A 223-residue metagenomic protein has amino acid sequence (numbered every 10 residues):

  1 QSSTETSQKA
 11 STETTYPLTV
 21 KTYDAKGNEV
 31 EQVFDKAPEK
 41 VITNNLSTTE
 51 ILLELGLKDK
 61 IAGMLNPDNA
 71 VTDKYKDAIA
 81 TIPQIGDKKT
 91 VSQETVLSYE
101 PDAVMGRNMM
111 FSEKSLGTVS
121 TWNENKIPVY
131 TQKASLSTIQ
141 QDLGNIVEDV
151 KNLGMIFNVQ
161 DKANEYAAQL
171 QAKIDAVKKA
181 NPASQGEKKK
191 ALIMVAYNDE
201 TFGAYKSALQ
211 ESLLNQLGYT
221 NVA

Functional and structural regions predicted by a protein language model:
Q1-E50, I156-I193: Bacterial Sec-exported substrate-binding components of ABC uptake systems
N28-Q32, T49-E54, A70-K74, D199-Y205: Short, solvent-exposed loop/turn elements at domain surfaces
E29-Q32, A37-P38, K76-Q84, A163 (+1 more regions): A local structural motif
D35-P38, N45-E50, Q93, L97 (+7 more regions): Extracytoplasmic/secreted envelope proteins and their assembly/folding machinery, especially bacterial periplasmic
I42-N44, A62-L65, A103-R107, V129-K133 (+3 more regions): Structural recognition of the beta-strand scaffold that forms the well-ordered cores of secreted hydrolase catalytic
T43-Y99, A103, R107-M109, Y219: A short, structured surface patch at a secondary-structure boundary
D68-V71, F202-A223: Alpha-helical, coiled-coil/dimerization segments enriched in small aliphatic residues
T118-N198: Extracytoplasmic substrate-binding proteins
